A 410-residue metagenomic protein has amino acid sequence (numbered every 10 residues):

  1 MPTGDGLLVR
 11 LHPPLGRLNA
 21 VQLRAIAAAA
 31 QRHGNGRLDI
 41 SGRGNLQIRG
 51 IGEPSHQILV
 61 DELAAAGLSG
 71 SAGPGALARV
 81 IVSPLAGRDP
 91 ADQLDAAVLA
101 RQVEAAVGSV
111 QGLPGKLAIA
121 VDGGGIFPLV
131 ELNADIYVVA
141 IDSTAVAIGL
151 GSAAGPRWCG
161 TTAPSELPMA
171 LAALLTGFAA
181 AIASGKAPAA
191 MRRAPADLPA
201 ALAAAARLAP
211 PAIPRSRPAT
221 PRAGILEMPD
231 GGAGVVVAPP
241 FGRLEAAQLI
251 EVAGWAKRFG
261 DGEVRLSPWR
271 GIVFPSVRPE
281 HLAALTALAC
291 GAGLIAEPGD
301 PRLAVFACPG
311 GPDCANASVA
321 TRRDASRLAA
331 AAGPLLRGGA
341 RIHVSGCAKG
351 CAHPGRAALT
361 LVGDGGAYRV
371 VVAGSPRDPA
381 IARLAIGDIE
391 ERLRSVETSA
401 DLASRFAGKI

Functional and structural regions predicted by a protein language model:
P2-R10, A154, P229-G234: Gly-rich Lys/Arg/Thr-decorated short loops/hinges at beta-loop-alpha junctions or inter-strand turns that position
G6-A147, T161-T162, M169, P239-G365: Small-residue-enriched alpha-helical segments and adjacent helix-cap loops that form tight helix-helix packing
R37-I40, L113-P114, A180-L202, L208-R222 (+4 more regions): Flexible, glycine/charged-enriched surface loops at secondary-structure junctions
A64-G67, V107, A206-P210, E397 (+1 more regions): Generic secondary-structure transition motif, activating predominantly at the C-termini of alpha-helices
Q102, A106, G177, A204 (+4 more regions): Residues that form generic nucleotide/phosphate-binding pockets
L117-P195, G355, T360-I410: Mobile "lid/hinge" segments at catalytic clefts and subdomain interfaces of large enzymes
S216-G234: Active-site cores of enzymes that catalyze phosphoryl transfer or operate on phosphate-rich substrates
